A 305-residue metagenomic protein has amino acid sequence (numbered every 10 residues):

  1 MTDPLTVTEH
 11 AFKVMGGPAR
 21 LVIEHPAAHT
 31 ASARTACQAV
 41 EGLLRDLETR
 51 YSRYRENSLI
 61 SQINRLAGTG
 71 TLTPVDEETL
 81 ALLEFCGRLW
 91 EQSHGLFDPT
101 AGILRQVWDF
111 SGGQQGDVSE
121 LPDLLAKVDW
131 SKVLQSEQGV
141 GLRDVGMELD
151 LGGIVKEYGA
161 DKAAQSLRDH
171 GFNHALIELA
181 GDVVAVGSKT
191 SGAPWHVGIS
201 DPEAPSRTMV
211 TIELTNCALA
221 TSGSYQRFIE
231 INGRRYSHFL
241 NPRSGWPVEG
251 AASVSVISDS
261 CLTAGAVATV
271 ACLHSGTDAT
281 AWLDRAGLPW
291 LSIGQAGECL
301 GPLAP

Functional and structural regions predicted by a protein language model:
M1-P305: Mature catalytic core of soluble alpha/beta enzymes
